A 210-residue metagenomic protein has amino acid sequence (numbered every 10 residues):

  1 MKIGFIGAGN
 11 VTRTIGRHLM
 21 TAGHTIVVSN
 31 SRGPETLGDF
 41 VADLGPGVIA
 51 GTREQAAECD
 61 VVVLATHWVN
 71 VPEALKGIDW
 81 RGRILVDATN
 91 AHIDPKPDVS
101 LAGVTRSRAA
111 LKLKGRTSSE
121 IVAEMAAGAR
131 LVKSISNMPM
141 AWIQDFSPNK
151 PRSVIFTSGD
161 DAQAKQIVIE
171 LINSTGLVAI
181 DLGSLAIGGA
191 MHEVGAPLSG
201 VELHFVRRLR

Functional and structural regions predicted by a protein language model:
M1-D43: NAD(P)+-binding Rossmann beta1-loop-alpha1 motif at the extreme N-terminus of oxidoreductases
L37, V71-P72, M140, A164-K165: Short, well-ordered alpha-helical microsegments
G45-K96: Rossmann-like NAD(P)-binding element
A50, V86-D87, R130-S136, I180-L182: General beta-strand structural signal in soluble alpha/beta enzymes
T89-A141, D145-F146: Rossmann-fold NAD(P)-binding glycine/threonine-rich loop
W142, R152-R210: Active-site-lining helix/loop region of Rossmann-like oxidoreductase modules
